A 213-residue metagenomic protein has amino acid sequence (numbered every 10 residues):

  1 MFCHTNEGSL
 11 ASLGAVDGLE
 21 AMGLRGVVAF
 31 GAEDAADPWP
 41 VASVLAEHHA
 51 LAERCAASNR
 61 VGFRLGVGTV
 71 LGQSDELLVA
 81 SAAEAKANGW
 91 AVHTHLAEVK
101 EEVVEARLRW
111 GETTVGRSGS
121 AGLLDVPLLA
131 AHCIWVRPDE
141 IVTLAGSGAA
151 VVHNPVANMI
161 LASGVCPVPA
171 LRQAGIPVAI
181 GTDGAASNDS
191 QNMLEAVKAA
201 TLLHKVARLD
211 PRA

Functional and structural regions predicted by a protein language model:
M1-S9: Hydrophobic alpha-helical hairpins/lids featuring a short glycine-rich hinge
N6, G72, I134-W135, N158-M159 (+1 more regions): Short, surface-exposed acidic/glycine-rich loop or hinge patches that mediate macromolecular interfaces
G8-I134, D139: Metal-coordinating catalytic core of metallo-dependent amide/deamination hydrolases
G23-R25, A82-A91, L123-V126, T143-V152 (+2 more regions): Glycine-enriched alpha-helix->loop->beta-strand junction motifs that scaffold or abut catalytic
G31-E33, E98, P155-M159, G184-A186: Short, acidic/turn-prone active-site loops that include or flank metal/cofactor- and phosphate-binding residues
K100-E112, P138-A145, A162-L171, N188-K205: Histidine/acidic-residue-rich catalytic or RNA/ligand-binding cores of hydrolases and nuclease-related proteins
S120-P127, P169-A213: His/Asp/Glu-enriched, well-ordered alpha-helical/loop segment that forms or immediately abuts the divalent-metal
A130-C133, V152, A179-T182: Active-site neighborhood of phospho(di)ester-bond hydrolases with catalytic His/Asp-centered motifs
